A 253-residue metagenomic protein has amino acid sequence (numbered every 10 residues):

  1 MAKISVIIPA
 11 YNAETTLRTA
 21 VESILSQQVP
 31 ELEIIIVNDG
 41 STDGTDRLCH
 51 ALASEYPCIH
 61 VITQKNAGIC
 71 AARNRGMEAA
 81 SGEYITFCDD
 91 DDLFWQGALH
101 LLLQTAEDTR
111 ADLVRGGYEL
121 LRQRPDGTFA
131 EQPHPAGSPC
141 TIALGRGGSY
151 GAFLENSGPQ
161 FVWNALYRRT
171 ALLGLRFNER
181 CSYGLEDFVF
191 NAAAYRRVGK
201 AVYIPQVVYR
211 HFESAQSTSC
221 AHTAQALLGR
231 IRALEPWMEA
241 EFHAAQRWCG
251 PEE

Functional and structural regions predicted by a protein language model:
M1-S5: Extreme N-terminal starter segment of soluble prokaryotic enzymes
A13-T16, S41: Donor nucleotide-sugar binding loop of glycosyltransferases
E22-E31: Short, acidic, metal-binding catalytic loop of nucleotide-sugar glycosyltransferases
S23, N38-L48: A conserved acidic beta->alpha catalytic loop
E31-G40, H60-K65, D89-D90: Short beta-strand/loop segment that forms part of the nucleotide-sugar
Q64-A80: Glycine-rich, basic loop-to-helix element that forms the pyrophosphate-binding segment of sugar-nucleotide handling
I85: Short aromatic/hydrophobic "clamp" motif used to bind/position activated sugar donors
D90-P205, Y209-A226: Donor-binding/catalytic cores of nucleotide-activated saccharide and glycerol-phosphate transferases/polymerases
